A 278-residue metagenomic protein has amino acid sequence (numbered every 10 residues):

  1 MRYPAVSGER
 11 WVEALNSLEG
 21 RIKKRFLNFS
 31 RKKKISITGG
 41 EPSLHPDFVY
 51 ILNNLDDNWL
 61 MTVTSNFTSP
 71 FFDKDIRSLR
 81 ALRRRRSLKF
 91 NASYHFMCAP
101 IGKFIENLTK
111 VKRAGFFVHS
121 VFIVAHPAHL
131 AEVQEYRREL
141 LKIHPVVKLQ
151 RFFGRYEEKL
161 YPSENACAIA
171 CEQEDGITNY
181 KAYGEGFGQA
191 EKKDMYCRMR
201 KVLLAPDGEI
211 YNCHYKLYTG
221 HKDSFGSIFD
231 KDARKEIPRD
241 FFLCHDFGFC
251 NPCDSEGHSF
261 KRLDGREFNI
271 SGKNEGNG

Functional and structural regions predicted by a protein language model:
M1-E9, F29-H45, D56-D73, R83-F104 (+2 more regions): Core AdoMet radical
A5-L15, R266-N274: Short cysteine/histidine-rich metal-coordination sites, predominantly Zn2+-binding motifs
G8-I22, V49-Y50, D73-R77, I101-T109 (+1 more regions): Well-ordered, non-membrane alpha-helical segments in soluble/globular domains
S17-T38, G278: Short Fe-S-cluster ligation motifs
I22-L27, L52-D56, D75-S87, I105-G115 (+1 more regions): Acidic (Asp/Glu)-rich catalytic clusters
D47-F48, D73, H214, K222: Short glycine-/acidic-enriched loop or helix-start segments at secondary-structure transitions that form or flank
K89, S93-D207, Y211-Y215, G220-D223: Radical SAM enzyme [4Fe-4S]-AdoMet core and its adjacent flexible, acidic and glycine-rich loops/tails across
E209-I210, H214-G278: Flexible mid-to-C-terminal extensions adjoining Fe-S/redox cofactors in radical SAM and related proteins
